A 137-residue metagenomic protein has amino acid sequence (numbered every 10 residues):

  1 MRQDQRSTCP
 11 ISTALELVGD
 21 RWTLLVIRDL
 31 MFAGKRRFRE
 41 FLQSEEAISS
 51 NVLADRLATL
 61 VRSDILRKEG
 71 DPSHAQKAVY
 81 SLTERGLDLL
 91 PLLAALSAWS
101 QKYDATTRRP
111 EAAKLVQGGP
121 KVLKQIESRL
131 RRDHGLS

Functional and structural regions predicted by a protein language model:
M1-P10: A detector for short, charged/polar N-terminal pre-domain segments
C9-S49: N-terminal helix-turn-helix DNA-binding core of bacterial DNA-binding proteins
G19, P72-A95: Basic, amphipathic "hinge/linker" alpha-helix immediately C-terminal to the N-terminal HTH DNA-binding motif
L42-A75: Canonical helix-turn-helix DNA-binding module
P91-S137: C-terminal regulatory/oligomerization modules of transcriptional regulators
